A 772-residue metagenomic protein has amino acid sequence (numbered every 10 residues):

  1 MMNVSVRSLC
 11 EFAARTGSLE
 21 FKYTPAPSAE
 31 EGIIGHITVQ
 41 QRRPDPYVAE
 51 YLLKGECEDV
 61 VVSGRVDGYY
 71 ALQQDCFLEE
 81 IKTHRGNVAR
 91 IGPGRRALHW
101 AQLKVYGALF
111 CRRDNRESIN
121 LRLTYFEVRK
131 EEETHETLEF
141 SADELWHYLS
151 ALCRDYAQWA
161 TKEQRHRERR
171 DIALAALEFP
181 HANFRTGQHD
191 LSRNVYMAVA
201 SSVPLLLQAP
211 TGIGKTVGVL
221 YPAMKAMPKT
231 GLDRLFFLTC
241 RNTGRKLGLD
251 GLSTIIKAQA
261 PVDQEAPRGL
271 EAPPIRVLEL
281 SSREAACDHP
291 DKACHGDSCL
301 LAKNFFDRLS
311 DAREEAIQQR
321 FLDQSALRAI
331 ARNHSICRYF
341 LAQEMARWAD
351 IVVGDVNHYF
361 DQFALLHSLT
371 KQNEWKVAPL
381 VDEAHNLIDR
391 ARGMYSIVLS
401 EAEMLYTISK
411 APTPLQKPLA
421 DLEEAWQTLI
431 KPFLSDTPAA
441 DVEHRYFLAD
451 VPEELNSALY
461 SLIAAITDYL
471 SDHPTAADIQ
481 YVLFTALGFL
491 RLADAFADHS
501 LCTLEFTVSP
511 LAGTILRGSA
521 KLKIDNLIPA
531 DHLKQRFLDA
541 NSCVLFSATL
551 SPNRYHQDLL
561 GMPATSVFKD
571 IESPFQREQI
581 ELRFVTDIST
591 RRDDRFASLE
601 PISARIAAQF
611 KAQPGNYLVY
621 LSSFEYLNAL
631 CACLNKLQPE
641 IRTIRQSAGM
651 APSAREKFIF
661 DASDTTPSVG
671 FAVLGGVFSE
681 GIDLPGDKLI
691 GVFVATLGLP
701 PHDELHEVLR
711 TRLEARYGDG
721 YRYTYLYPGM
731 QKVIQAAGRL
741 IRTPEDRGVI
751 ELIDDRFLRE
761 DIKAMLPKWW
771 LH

Functional and structural regions predicted by a protein language model:
M1-Q74: Metal-dependent nuclease catalytic cores that hydrolyze phosphodiester bonds in DNA/RNA, characterized by
L53-L149: Mg2+/Mn2+-dependent nuclease catalytic core
R165-Q208, Y221: Conserved pre-motif I regulatory segment
I172, E178, G231-V352, N357-F360 (+6 more regions): A substrate-engagement module of RecA-like helicase motors
V219, K246, H334-I351, V356-I463 (+2 more regions): Signature of the SF2 helicase/ATPase Hel1-core->accessory helical subdomain module
L327-R347, F363-T370, D468-S589, A597-S598 (+3 more regions): A contiguous, basic/glycine-rich beta-loop/short-helix subdomain that forms a polymer-engagement track
T586-A597, Q646-R756: Conserved RecA-like P-loop NTPase helicase motor core
S622-S647: Conserved helicase motor "Helicase C" RecA-like lobe of SF1/SF2 P-loop NTPases
